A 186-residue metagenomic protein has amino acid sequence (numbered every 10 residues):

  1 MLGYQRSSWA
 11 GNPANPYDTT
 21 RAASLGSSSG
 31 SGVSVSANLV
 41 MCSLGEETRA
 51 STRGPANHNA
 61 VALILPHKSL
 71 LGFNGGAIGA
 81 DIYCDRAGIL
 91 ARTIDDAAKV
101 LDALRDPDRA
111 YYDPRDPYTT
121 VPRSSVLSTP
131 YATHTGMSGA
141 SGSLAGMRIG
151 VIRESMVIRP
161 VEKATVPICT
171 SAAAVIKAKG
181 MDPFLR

Functional and structural regions predicted by a protein language model:
M1-A87, R115-T120, I152-S155: Short glycine/serine-rich loop/turn segments
L65-P167, S171: A short helix-breaking turn/cap at a secondary-structure junction
A174-V175: Alpha-helical scaffold elements within enzyme catalytic domains, especially in hydrolases
K179: Conserved dinucleotide-binding and phosphotransfer motif residues
D182-R186: General small-molecule cofactor/ligand-binding pocket signal
